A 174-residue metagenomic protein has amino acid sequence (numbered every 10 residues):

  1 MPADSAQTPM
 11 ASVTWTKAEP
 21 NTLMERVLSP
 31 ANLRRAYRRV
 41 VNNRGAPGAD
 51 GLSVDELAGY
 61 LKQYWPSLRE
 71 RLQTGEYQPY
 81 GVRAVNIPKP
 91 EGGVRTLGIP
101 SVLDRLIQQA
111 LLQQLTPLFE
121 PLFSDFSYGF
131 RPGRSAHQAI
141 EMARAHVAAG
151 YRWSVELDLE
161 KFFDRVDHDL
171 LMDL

Functional and structural regions predicted by a protein language model:
D4-L174: Conserved pre-catalytic core of RNA-dependent polymerases
